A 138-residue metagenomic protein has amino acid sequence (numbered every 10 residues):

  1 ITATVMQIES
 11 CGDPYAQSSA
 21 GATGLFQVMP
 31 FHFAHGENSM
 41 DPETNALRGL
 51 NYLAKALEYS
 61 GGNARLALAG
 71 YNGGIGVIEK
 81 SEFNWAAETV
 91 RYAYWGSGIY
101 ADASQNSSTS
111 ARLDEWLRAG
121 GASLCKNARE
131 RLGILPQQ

Functional and structural regions predicted by a protein language model:
I1-A3, A16-Q17, Y59-G70, S107-S110: Surface-exposed patches in mature extracellular/periplasmic domains of secreted proteins
I1-D13, A46-L50, A67-G74, G96: Short, functionally critical alpha-helical segments immediately adjacent to catalytic or ligand/cofactor-binding
Q17-G36, R48-G49, Y92-G96: Substrate-binding/active-site groove segments that recognize and process beta-1,4-linked N-acetyl-hexosamine
S18, S39, K80-E82: Short acidic, glycine/proline-rich loop/turn micro-motifs
A34, A67-L117: Catalytic and substrate-binding regions of cell-wall glycan-acting enzymes that process beta-1,4-linked
E37-N45: A short, structured beta-strand-centered segment in the mid-to-C-terminal lobe of catalytic cores from group-transfer
A103-Q138: N-terminal secretory targeting signals
